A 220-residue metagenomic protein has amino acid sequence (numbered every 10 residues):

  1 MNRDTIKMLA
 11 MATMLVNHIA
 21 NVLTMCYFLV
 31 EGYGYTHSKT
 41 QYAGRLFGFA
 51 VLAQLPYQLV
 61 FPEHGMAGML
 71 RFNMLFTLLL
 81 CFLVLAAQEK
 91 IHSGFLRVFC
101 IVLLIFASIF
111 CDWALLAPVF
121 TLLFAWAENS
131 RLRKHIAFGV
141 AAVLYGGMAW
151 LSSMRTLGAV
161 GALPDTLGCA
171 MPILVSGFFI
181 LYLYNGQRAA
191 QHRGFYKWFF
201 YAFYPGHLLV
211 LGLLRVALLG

Functional and structural regions predicted by a protein language model:
M1-G220: Alpha-helical transmembrane segments and their immediate juxtamembrane cytosolic regions
